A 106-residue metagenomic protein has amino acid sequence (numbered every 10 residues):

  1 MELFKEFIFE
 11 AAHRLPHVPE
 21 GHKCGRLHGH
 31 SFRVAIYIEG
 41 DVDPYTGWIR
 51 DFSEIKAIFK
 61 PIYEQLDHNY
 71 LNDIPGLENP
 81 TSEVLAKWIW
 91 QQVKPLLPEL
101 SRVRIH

Functional and structural regions predicted by a protein language model:
M1-H106: Charge-rich, low-complexity N-terminal segments
